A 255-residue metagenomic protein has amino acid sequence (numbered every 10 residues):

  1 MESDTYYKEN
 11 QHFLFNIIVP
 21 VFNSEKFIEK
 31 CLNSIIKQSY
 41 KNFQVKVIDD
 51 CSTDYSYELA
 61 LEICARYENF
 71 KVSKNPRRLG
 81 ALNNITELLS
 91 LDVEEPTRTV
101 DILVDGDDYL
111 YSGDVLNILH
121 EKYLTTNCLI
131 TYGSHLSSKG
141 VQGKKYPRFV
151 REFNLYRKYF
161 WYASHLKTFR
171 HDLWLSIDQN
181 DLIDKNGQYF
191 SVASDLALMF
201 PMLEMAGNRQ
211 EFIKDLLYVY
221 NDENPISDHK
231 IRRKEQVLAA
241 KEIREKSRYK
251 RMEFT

Functional and structural regions predicted by a protein language model:
E2-F254: Nucleotide-sugar donor-binding/catalytic module of glycosyltransferases that assemble extracellular/cell-envelope
